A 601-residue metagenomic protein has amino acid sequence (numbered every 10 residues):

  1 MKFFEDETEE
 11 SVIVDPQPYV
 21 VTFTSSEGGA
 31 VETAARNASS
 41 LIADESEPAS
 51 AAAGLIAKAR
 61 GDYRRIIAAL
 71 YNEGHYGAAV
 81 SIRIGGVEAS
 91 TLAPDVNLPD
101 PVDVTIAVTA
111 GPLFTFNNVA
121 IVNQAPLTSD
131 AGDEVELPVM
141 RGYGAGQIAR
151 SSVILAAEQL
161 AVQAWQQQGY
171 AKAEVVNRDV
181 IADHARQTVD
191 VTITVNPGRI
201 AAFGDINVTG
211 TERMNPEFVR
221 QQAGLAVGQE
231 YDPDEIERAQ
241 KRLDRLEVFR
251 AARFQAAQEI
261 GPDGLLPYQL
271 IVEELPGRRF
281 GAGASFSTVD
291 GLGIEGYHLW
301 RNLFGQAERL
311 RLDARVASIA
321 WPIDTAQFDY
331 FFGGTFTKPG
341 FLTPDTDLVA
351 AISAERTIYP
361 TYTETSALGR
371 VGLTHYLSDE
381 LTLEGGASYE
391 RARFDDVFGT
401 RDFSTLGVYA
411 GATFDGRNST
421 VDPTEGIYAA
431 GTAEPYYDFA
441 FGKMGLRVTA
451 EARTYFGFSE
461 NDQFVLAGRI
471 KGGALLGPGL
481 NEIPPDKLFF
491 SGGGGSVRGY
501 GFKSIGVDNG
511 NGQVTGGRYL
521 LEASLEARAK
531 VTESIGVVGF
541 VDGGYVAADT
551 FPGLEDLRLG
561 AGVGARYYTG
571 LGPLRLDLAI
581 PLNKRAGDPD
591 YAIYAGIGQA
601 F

Functional and structural regions predicted by a protein language model:
M1-A30, D44-L292, Y297, R311-D329 (+4 more regions): Periplasmic polypeptide-binding modules associated with outer-membrane biogenesis and secretion
I106, I193, A320, Y545-D549 (+1 more regions): Short, solvent-exposed loop/turn segments at secondary-structure junctions
P126-P138, D232-A430, V497-G499, K503-R518 (+2 more regions): Gram-negative/organellar outer-membrane beta-barrel architecture
E212-N215, G228, D556, R575 (+2 more regions): C-terminal structured interaction module
R220, D395-F398, D549-P552: Short acidic, glycine/proline-rich loop/turn micro-motifs
Q221-L225, A354-R356, G431-P435: Short, hydrophobic beta-strand segments
P267-L275, A282-L299, Y376-L377, E384-G386 (+3 more regions): Extended beta-strand-rich architecture
V537-F540, P573-A579: Conserved active-site loop/cleft motifs that coordinate metal ions or position small ligands
